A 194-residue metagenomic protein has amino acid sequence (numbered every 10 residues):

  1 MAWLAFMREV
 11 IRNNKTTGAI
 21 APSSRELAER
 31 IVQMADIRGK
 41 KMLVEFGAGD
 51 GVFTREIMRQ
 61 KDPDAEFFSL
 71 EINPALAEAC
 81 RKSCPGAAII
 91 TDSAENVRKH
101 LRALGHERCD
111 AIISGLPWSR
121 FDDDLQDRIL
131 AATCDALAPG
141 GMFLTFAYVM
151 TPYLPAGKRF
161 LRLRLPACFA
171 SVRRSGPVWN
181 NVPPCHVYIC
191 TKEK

Functional and structural regions predicted by a protein language model:
W3-R38: Class I SAM-dependent methyltransferase Rossmann-like catalytic core, especially the SAM/SAH-binding loop
G39-G49: Conserved class I S-adenosyl-L-methionine
G51-R55: Glycine-rich SAM-binding Motif I of class I
N73, S93: Conserved SAM/SAH-binding beta-strand->alpha-helix loop
C80-R81: Conserved SAM-binding loop
D127-P139: A short glycine-rich, Lys/Arg-flanked "PGG" loop and its adjoining helix->strand segment in the class I
L137-A147: Conserved beta-strand signature within the Rossmann-like core of class I S-adenosyl-L-methionine
R162, P166-K194: Class I S-adenosyl-L-methionine
